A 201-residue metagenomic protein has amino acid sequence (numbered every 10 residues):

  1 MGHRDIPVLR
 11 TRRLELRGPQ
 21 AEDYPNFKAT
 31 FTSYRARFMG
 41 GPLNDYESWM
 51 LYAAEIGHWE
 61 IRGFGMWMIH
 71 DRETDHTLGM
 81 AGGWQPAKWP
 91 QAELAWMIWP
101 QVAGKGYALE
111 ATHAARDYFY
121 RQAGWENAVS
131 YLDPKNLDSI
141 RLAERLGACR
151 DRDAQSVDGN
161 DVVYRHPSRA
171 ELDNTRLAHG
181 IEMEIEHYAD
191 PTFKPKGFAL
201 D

Functional and structural regions predicted by a protein language model:
M1-G41, L51-A53, G57, M66-D201: Acyl-donor (CoA/ACP) binding surface of acyl/acetyltransferases
D45-S48: Short amphipathic alpha-helix in the helical subdomain of ABC transporter nucleotide-binding domains
E60: Extracellular/periplasmic catalytic domains that process cell-envelope and extracellular macromolecules
G63: Beta-strand acidic-aromatic groove motif in beta-rich domains, primarily in extracellular
